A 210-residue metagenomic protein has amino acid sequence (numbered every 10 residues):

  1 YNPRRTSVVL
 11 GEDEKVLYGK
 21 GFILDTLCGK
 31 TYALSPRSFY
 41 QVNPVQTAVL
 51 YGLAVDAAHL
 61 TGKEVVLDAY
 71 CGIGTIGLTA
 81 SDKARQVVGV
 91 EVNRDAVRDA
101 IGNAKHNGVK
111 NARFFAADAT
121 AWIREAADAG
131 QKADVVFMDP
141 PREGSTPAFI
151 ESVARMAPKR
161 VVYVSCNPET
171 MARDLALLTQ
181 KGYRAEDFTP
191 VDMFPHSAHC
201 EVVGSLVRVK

Functional and structural regions predicted by a protein language model:
Y1-M138, E143-E151, A157: Accessory RNA-recognition modules of RNA-modification enzymes
K20, C200-E201: A structure-centric signal for secondary-structure junctions around beta-strands
T26, S205-V207: Short, well-ordered beta-strand micro-motif
F114-C200, V207: S-adenosylmethionine
